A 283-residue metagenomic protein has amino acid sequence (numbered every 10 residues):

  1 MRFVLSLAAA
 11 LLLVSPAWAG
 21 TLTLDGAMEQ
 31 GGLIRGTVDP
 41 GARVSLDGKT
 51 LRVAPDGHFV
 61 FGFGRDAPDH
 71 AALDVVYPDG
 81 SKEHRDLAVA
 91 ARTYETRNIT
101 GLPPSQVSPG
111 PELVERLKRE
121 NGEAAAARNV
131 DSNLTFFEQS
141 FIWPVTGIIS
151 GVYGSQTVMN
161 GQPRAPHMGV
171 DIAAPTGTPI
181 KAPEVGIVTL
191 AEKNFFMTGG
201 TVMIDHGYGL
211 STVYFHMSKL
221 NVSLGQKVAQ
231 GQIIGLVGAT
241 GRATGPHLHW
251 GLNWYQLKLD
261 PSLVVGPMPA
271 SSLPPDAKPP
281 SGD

Functional and structural regions predicted by a protein language model:
M1-V4: Positively charged n-region of N-terminal signal peptides that target proteins for export
S6-P16: Bacterial N-terminal signal peptides
A19-L33, T37-R92: Ser/Thr-rich low-complexity repeats and stalk/linker segments
D86-T198: Surface-exposed, glycine-biased beta-strand/turn segments
P179-L190, V222-V237: Short, well-structured beta-strand-loop connectors
P183-S218, P246-G251: Zn2+-dependent peptidoglycan hydrolase active-site motif and core
K193, K219-V222, A239-R242: Short, conserved catalytic or interaction motifs in soluble domains
Q226-G238, T244, W250-D283: Extended, charge-rich intrinsically disordered regulatory tails
